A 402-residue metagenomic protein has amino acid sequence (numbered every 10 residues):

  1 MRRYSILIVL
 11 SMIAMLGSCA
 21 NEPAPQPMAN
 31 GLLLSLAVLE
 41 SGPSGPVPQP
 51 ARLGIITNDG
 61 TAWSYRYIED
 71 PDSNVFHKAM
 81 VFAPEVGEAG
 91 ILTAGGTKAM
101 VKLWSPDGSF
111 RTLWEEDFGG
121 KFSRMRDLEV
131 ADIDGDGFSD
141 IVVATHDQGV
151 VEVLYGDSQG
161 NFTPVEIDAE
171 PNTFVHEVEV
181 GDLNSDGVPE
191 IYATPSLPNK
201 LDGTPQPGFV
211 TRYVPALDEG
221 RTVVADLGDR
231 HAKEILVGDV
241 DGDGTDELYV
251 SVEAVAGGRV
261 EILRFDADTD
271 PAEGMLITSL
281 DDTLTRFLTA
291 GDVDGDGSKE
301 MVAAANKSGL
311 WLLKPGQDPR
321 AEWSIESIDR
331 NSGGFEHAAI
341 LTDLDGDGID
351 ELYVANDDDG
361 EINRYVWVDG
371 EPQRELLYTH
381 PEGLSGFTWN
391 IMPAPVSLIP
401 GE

Functional and structural regions predicted by a protein language model:
M1-R2: N-terminal secretory signal peptides that target proteins for export/translocation
L7-L16: Bacterial N-terminal signal peptides
C19-E402: Beta-propeller-forming repeat regions
